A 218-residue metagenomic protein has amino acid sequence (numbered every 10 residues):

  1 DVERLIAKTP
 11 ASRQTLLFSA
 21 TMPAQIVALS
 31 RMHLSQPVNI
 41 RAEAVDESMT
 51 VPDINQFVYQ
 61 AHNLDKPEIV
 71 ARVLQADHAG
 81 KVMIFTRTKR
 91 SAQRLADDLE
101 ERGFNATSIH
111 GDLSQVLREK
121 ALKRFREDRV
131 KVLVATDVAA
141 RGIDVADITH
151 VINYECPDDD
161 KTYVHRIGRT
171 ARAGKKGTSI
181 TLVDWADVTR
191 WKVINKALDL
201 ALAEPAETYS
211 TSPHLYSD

Functional and structural regions predicted by a protein language model:
D1-D218: Conserved helicase RecA-like core
